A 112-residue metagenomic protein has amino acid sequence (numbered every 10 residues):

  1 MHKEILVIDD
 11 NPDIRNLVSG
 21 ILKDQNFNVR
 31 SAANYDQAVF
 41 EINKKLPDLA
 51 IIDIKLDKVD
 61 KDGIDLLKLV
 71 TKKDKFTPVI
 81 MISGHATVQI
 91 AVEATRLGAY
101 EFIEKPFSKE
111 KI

Functional and structural regions predicted by a protein language model:
H2, L46-D48, K72-P78: His-Asp phosphorelay/catalytic-motif detector in bacterial-type signaling
P12-R30: Two-component/phosphorelay signaling modules centered on CheY-like receiver
N26-Y35, E41: Short hydrophobic/Thr-rich beta-strand motif most characteristic of the beta2 strand and flanking loop of CheY-like
F40, K55, D62-F76, E93: Short amphipathic alpha-helix used as the core "switch/output" element in two-component signaling
K45-L56: Active-site beta3 strand of CheY-like receiver
T87-Q89, I103, F107-I112: C-terminal output helix
